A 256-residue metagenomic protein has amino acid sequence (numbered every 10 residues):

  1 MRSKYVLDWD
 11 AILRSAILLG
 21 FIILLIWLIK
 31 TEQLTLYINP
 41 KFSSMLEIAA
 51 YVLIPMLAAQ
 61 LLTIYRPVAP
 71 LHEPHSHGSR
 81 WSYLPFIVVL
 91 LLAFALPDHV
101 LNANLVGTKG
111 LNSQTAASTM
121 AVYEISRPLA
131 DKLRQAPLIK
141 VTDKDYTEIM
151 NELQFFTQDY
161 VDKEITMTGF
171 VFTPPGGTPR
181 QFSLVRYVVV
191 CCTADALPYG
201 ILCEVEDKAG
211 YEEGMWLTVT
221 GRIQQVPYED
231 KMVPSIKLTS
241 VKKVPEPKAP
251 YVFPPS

Functional and structural regions predicted by a protein language model:
A11-P74, G78: Membrane-embedded alpha-helical segments of integral membrane proteins
A49, E206-V219: Short nucleic-acid-contacting surface segments enriched for D/E, G, S/T with interspersed K/R
H75-L101: Internal/C-terminal transmembrane anchor helices
H99-V161, T166-M167: Membrane-interface segments at or immediately adjacent to transmembrane helices that form the boundary between
I165-V171, G214-Q224: OB-fold and OB-like beta-barrel modules that bind single-stranded nucleic acids
T178-V189, M232-S235: Short aromatic-glycine-enriched beta-strand elements
A196-A209: Beta-strand/loop nucleic-acid-binding surfaces
Y228-V252: OB-fold/S1-family single-stranded nucleic acid-binding modules
